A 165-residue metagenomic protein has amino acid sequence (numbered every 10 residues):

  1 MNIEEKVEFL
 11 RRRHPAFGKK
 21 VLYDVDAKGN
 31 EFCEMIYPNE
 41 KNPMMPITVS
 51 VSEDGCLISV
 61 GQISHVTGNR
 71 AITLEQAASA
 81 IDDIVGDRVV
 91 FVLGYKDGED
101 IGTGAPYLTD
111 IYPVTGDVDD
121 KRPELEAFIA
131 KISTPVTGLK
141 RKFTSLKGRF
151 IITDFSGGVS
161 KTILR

Functional and structural regions predicted by a protein language model:
M1, E5, I72-Q76, D120: Alpha-helix boundary/N-cap detector
M1-K19, I81: Amphipathic alpha-helical segments
R12, R88-R165: Acidic, proline/glycine-rich low-complexity IDRs
G18-G55: Amphipathic, interaction-prone secondary-structure segments
I36-K41, V60-H65, Y112: Secondary-structure transition/turn motif
E40-I47, S64-R70, D117-R122: Short, surface-exposed beta-strand/loop "edge" segments at domain boundaries and coil↔beta transitions
S50-L57, V85-D87, V118: Short, solvent-exposed coil/turn segments at beta-strand boundaries
G61-Y95: Long, charged/polar, surface-exposed segments that mediate recognition or autoinhibition
